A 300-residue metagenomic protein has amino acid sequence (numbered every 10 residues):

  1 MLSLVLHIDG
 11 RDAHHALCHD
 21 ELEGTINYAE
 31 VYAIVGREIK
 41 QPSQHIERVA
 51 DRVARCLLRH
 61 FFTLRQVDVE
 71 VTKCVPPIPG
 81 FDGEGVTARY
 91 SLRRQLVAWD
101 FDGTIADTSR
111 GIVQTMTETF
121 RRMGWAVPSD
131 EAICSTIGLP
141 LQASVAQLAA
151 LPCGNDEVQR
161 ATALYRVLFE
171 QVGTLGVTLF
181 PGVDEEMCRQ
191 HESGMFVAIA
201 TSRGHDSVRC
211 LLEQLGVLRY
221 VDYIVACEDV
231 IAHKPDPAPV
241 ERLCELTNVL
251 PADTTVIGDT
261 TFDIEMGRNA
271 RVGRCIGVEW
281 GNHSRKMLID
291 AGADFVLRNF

Functional and structural regions predicted by a protein language model:
M1-R94: N-terminal, polar/charged subdomain of small-to-medium soluble alpha/beta proteins
E30-V35, A161-E170, V221-I224: Short, basic/glycine-rich phosphate-binding loops at helix/coil junctions that contact nucleotide phosphates
R48, R52, T136, P140 (+5 more regions): Short beta->alpha linker loops
F61, R122-A126, L151-G154, E192-S193 (+2 more regions): Short helix-capping segments at alpha-helix termini
Q95-V97, D253-T254: The start of beta-strands in P-loop NTPase/AAA+ ATPase cores
L96-D184: N-terminal helical cap/lid subdomain that shapes the substrate entry/recognition surface in HAD-like hydrolases
Q171-I199, H205-R209, P237: Short, acidic loop-to-helix structural element flanking the phosphoryl-transfer center in phosphate-processing enzymes
C188, H205, R209-F300: Asp-based, Mg2+/Mn2+-dependent phosphohydrolase catalytic module
